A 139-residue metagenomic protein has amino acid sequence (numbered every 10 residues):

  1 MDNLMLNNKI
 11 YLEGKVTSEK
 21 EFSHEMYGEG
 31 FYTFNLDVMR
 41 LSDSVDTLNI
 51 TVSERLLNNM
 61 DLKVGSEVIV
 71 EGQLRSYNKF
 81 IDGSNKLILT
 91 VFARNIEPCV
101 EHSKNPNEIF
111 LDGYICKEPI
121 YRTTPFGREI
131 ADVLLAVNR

Functional and structural regions predicted by a protein language model:
M1-R139: Single-stranded nucleic acid-binding surfaces, predominantly the OB-fold ssDNA-binding core
